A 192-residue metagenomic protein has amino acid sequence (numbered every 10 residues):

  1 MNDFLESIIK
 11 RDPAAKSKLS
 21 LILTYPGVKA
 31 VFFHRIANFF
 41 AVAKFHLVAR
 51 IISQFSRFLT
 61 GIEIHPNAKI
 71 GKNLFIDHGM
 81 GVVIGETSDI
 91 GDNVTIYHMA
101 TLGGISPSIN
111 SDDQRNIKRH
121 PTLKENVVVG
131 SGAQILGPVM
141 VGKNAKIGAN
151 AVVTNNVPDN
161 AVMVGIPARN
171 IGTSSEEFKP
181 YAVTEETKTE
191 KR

Functional and structural regions predicted by a protein language model:
M1-T60, E176-R192: Terminal amphipathic alpha-helical/low-complexity segments used for targeting or macromolecular assembly
S20, T24, F58, V82 (+3 more regions): Conserved short-loop catalytic and cofactor-binding motifs
G27, A43, H65, G85 (+1 more regions): Residues at secondary-structure transition points
V48, I52, T95, T101 (+2 more regions): Extended, non-globular alpha-helical segments
Q54-I64, S108-D113: Short gly/ser/thr-rich secondary-structure transition/capping motifs
T60, H65-P66, G71-K72, D77-E86 (+10 more regions): Left-handed beta-helix
S106-P107, V139, S174-S175: Conserved catalytic-core motifs of eukaryotic protein kinase domains, centered on the activation segment
D113-L136, I166-R192: C-terminal segments of enzyme domains that contribute to small-molecule binding surfaces
